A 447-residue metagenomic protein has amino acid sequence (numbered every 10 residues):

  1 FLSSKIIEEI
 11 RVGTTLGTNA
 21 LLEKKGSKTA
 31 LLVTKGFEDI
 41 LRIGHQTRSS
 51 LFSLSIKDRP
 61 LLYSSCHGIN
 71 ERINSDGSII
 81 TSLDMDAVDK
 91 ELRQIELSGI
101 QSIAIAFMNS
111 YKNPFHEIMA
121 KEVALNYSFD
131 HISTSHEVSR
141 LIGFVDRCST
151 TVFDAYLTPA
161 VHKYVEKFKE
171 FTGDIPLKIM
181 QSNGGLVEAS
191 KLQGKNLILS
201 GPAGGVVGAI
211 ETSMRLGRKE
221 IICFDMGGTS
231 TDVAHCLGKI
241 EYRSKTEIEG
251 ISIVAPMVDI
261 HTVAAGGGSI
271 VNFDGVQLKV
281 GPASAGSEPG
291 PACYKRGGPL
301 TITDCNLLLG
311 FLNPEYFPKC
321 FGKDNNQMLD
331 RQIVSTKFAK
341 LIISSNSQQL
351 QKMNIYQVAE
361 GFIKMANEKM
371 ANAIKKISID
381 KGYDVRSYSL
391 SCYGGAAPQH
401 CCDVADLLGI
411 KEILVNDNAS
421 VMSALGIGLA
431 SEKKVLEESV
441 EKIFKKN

Functional and structural regions predicted by a protein language model:
F1-N447: N-terminally biased helix-coil "hinge/interface" segments that flank
